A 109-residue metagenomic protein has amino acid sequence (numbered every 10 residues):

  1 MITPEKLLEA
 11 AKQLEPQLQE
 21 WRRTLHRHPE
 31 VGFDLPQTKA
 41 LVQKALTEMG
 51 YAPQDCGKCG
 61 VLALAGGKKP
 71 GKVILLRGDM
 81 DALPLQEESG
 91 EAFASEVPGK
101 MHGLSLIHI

Functional and structural regions predicted by a protein language model:
T3-G103: Acidic/His- and Gly-rich active-site-bordering loop/insert found across diverse amide/peptide-bond hydrolases
I107-I109: Conserved small/polar residues in nucleotide/adenosyl-binding loops
